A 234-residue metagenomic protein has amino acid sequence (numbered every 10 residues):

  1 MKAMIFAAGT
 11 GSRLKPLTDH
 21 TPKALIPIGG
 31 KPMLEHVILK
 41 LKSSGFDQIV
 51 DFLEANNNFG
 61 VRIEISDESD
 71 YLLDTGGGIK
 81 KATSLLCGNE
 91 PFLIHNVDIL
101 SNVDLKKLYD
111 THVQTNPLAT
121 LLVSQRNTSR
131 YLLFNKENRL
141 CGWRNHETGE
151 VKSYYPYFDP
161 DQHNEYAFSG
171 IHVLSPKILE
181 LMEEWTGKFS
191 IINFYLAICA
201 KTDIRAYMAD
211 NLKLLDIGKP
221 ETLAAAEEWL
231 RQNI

Functional and structural regions predicted by a protein language model:
K2-I5, R13, P27, K31-N96 (+2 more regions): Conserved N-terminal catalytic core of the sugar/cofactor nucleotidyltransferase
P16-D19: Conserved catalytic-core motifs of eukaryotic protein kinase domains, centered on the activation segment
E90-H95, L100, L105-V113, R126-N127 (+1 more regions): Catalytic-core segments of class I nucleotidyltransferases/pyrophosphorylases that form NMP-activated intermediates
T115-Q125, R130: A short, conserved acidic/glycine-rich loop-to-beta-strand motif that forms the donor nucleotide-sugar/metal
L133-N135: Short beta-strand-to-turn element immediately C-terminal to the catalytic PLP-Schiff-base lysine in fold type I
